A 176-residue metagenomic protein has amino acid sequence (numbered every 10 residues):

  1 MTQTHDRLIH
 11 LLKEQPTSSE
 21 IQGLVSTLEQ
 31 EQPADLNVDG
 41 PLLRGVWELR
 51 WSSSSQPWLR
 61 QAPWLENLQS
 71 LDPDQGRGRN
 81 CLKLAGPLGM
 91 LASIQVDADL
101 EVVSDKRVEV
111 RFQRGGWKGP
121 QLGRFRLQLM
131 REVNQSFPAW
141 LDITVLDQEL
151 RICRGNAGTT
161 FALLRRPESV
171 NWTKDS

Functional and structural regions predicted by a protein language model:
T2-S176: Soluble ligand-binding/transfer domains with enclosed cavities or grooves
